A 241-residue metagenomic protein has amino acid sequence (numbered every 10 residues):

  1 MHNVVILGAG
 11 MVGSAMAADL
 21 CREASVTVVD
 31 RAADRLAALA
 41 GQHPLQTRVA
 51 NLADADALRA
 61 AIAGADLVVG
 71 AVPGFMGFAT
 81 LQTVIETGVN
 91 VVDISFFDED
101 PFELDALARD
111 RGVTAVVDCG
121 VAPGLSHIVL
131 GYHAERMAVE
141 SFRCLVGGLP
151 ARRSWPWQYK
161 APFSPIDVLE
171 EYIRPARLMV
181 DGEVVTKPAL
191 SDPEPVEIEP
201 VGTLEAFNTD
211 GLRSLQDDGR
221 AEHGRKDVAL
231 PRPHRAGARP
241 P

Functional and structural regions predicted by a protein language model:
V4-G8: Conserved N-terminal Rossmann-fold NAD(P)-binding element of oxidoreductases
G13-S14: N-terminal Rossmann-fold NAD(P) dinucleotide-binding loop
A33-R35, D98: Helix N-cap at the beta1-alpha1 junction of Rossmann-like dinucleotide-binding domains, i.e., the first residues
H43-D54: Rossmann-fold cofactor-recognition segment
L52-G64: Conserved Rossmann-fold cofactor-binding substructure of NAD(P)-dependent oxidoreductases
A61, D66-L81, G88, I94-E99: N-terminal glycine-rich "phosphate-gripper" loop used for MgATP/nucleotide binding and carboxylate activation
I94-V117: Rossmann-fold NAD(P)-binding glycine/threonine-rich loop
E135-P241: C-terminal catalytic/substrate-binding lobe primarily of soluble NAD(P)-dependent oxidoreductases
